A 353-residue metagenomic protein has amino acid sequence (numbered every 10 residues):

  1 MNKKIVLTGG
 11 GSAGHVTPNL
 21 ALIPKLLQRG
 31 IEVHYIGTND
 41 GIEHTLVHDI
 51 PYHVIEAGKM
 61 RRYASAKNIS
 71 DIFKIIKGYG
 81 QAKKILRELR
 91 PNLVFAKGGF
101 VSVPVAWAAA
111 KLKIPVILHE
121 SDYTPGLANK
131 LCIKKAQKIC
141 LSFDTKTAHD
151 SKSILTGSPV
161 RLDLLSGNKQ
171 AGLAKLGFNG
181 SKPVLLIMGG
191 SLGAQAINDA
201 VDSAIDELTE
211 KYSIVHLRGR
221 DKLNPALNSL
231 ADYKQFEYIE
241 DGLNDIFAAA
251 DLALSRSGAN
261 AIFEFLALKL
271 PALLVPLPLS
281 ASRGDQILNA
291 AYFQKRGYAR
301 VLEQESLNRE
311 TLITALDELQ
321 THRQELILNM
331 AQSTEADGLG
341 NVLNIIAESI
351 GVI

Functional and structural regions predicted by a protein language model:
N2-G10, L27-K74, E305: Conserved nucleotide-sugar phosphate-binding/catalytic loop shared by glycosyltransferases and other
K4, E32, A110-Q170: Active-site-proximal region of nucleotide-activated glycan assembly enzymes, centered on histidine/acidic-rich loops
L20, P24, G41-I50, K169-A171 (+3 more regions): Donor-nucleotide binding loops and adjacent catalytic segments primarily of GT-B fold Leloir glycosyltransferases
A64-L93, K111: An amphipathic, basic-hydrophobic alpha-helix
P91-L93, F236, A248-F263, L270-P271: Acidic donor-binding loop of glycosyltransferase active sites
P278-A315: Change "using UDP/GDP/dTDP sugars" to "using nucleotide sugars
E318, E335-I353: C-terminal alpha-helical cap of glycosyltransferases
Q324-A336: A short, well-ordered alpha-helix in the C-terminal region of glycosyltransferases
